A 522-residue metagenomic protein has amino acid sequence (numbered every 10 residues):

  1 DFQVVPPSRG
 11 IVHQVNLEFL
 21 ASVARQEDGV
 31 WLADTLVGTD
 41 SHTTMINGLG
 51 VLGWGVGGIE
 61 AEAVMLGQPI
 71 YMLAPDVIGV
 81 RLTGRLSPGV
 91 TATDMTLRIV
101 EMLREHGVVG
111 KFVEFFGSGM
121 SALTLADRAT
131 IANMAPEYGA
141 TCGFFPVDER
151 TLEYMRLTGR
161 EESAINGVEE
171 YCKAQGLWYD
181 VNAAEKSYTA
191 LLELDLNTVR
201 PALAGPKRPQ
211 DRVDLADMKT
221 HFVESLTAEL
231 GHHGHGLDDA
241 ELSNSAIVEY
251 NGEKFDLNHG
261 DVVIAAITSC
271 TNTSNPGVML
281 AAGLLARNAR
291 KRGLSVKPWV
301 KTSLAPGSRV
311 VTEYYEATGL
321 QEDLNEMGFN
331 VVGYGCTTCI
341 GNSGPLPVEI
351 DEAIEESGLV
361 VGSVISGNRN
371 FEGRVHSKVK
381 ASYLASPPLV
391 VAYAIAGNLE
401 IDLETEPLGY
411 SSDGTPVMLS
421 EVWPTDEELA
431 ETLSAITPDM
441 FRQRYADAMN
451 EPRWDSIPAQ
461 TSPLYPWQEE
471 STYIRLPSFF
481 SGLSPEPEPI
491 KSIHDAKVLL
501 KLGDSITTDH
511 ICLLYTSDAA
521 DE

Functional and structural regions predicted by a protein language model:
D1-R81, T96, A204, L226 (+4 more regions): Long, structured ligand/cofactor-binding scaffold of large enzymes
Q26, L32-D34, G67-Q68, E101-L103 (+12 more regions): Generic recognition of flexible, low-complexity loop/linker segments
L32-I165, R292-V296, G335-T338, N342-F441: Mobile "lid/hinge" segments at catalytic clefts and subdomain interfaces of large enzymes
L123-A129, P136-G231, P407-R453, P458-Q460: Terminal amphipathic helices with adjacent charged low-complexity linkers/tails
T124-A129, T141-E149, R156, L476-S505 (+1 more regions): N-terminal amphipathic, basic-rich helices that act as targeting or association modules
D455-L483: Flexible, low-complexity linker/boundary loops enriched in proline and small hydrophobic residues that flank enzymatic
Y515-E522: Conserved small/polar residues in nucleotide/adenosyl-binding loops
